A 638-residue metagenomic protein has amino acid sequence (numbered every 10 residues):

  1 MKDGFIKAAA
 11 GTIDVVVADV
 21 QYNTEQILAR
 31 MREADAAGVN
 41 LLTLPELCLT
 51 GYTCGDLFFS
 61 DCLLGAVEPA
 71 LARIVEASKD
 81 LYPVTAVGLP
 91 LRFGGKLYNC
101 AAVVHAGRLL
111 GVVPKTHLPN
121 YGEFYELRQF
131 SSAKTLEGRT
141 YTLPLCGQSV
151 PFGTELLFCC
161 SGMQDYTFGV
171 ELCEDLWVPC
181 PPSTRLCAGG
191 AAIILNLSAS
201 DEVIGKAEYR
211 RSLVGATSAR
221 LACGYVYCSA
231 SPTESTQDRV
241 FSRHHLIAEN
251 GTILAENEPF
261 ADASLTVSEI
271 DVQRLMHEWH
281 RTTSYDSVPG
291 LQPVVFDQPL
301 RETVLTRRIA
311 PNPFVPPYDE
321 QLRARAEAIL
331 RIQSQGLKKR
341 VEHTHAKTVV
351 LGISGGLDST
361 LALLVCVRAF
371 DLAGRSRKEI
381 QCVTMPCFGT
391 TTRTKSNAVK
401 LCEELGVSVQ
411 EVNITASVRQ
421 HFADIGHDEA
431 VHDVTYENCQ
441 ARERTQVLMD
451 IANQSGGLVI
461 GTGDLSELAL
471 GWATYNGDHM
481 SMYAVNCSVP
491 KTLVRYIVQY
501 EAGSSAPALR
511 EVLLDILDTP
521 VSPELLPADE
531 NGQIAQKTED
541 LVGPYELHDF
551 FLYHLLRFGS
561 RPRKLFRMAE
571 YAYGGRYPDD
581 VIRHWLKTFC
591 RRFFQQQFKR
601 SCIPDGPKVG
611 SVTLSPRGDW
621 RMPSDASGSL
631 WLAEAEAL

Functional and structural regions predicted by a protein language model:
M1-V350, R368-R377, E404, V409: Enzyme catalytic cores with a strong preference for nitrogen-chemistry domains
I6, N23, Y166, C223 (+6 more regions): ATP/NTP-dependent adenylation/nucleotidyl-transfer catalytic domains that generate, transfer, or process NMP-activated
